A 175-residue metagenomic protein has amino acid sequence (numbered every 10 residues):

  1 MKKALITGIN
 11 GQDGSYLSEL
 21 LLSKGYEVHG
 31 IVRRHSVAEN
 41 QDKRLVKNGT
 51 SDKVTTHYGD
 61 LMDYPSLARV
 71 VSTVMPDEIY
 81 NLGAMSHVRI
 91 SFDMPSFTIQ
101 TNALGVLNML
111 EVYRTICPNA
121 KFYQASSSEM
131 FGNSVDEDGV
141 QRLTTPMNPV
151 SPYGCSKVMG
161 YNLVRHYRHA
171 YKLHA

Functional and structural regions predicted by a protein language model:
M1-A175: N-terminal Rossmann-like NAD(P)+-binding domain of SDR-like oxidoreductases, especially those catalyzing
